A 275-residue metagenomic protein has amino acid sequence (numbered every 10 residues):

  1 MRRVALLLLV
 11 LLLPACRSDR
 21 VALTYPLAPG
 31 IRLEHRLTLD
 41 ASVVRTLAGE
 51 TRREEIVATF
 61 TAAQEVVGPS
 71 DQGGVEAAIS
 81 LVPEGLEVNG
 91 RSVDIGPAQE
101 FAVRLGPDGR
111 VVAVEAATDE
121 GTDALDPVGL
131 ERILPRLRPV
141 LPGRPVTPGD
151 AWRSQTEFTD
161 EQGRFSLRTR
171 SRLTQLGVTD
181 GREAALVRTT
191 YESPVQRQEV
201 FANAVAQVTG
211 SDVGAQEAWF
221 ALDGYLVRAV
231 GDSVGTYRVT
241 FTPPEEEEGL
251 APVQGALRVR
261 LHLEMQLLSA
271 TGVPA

Functional and structural regions predicted by a protein language model:
M1-R3: Positively charged n-region of N-terminal signal peptides that target proteins for export
A5-P14: Bacterial N-terminal signal peptides
L9, A98, R144-V146: Intrinsically disordered, low-complexity regions enriched in Ser/Pro/Gly/Gln/His and often acidic
L12, P26, P142-P145: Generic detector of short, well-ordered, non-transmembrane alpha-helical segments enriched in hydrophobic residues
C16-P107, A113-A116, S154-A275: Acidic, serine/threonine-rich low-complexity disordered tracts
L105-I133: Short acidic, low-complexity segments enriched in Ser/Thr/Gly/Pro
L125-G177: Extracytoplasmic beta-rich ectodomain segments of secreted or membrane-anchored proteins
